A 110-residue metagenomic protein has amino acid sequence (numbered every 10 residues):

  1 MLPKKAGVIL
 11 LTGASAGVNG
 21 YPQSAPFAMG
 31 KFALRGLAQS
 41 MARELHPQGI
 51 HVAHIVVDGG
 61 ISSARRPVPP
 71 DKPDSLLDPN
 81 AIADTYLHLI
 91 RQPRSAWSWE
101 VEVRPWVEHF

Functional and structural regions predicted by a protein language model:
M1-P3, P93: A generic alpha-to-beta junction signature in SAM-dependent methyltransferases
L2, V8-A33, A38-Q39, R43-H46 (+1 more regions): Catalytic loop of short-chain dehydrogenase/reductase
G7-L11, V52-I55: Short beta-strand segments at enzyme active-site cores
P47-S62, V68-F110: C-terminal helical subdomain
